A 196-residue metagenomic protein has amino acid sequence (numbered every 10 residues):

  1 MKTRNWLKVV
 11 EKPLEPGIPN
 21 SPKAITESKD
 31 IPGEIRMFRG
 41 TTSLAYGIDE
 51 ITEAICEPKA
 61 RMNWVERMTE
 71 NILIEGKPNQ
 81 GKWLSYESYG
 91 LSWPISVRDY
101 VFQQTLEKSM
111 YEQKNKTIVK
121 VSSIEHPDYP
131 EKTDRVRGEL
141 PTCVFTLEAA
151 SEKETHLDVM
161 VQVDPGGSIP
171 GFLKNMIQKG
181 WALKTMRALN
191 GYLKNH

Functional and structural regions predicted by a protein language model:
M1-H196: Eukaryotic helix-grip
